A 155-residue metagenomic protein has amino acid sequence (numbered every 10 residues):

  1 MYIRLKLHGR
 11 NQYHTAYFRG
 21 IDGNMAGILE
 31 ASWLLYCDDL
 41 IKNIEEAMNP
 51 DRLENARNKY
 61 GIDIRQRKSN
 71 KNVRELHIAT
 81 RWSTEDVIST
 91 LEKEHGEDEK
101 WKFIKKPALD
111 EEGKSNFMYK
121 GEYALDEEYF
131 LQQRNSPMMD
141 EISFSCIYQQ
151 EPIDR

Functional and structural regions predicted by a protein language model:
M1-D22: Conserved nucleotide-state-sensing and coupling region of NTP-binding domains
R10, G23-W33: Short basic/glycine-enriched coil/helix segment immediately N-terminal to the Walker B
Q12, A31, K100-K102: A generic structural signal for well-ordered coil/turn residues at beta-strand boundaries that shape enzyme active-site
Y13-H14, R19, W33, A56-Y60: Buried hydrophobic core signal strongest for RNase H-like alpha/beta domains in large, well-folded nucleic-acid enzymes
A16-R19, Y36, L76, K102-I104: Hydrophobic/aromatic beta-strand patches that form the interior of the parallel beta-sheet core in alpha/beta enzyme
G20-N24, W82-S83: Short beta->alpha connector loops
D38-L40: Walker B catalytic acidic pair
N43-R155: Non-catalytic, compositionally simple segments
